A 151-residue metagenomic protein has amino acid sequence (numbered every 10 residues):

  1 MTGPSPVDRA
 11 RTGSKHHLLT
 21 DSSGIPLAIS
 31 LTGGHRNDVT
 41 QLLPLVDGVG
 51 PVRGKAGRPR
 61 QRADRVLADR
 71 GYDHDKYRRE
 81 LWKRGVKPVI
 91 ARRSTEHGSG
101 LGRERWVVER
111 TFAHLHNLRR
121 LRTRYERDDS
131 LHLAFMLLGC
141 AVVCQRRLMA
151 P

Functional and structural regions predicted by a protein language model:
M1-R93, G100, G139, R146: Polybasic low-complexity intrinsically disordered regions
R79, K83-G85, G98-P151: Basic, amphipathic alpha-helical segments enriched in Lys/Arg and hydrophobic/aromatic residues
